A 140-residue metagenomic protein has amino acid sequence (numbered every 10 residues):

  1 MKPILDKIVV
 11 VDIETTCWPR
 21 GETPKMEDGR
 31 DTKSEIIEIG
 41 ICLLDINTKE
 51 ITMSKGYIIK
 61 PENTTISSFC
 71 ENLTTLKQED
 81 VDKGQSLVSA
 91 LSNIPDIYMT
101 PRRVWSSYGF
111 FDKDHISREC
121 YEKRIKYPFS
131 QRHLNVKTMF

Functional and structural regions predicted by a protein language model:
K2-R118: Conserved non-catalytic scaffold segment of RNase H-like nuclease domains
F111-R132: Substrate-recognition/cap helix-loop segment adjacent to the acidic, metal-dependent catalytic center of Asp-based
L134-F140: Short alpha-helix plus adjacent loop in nuclease-associated cores
